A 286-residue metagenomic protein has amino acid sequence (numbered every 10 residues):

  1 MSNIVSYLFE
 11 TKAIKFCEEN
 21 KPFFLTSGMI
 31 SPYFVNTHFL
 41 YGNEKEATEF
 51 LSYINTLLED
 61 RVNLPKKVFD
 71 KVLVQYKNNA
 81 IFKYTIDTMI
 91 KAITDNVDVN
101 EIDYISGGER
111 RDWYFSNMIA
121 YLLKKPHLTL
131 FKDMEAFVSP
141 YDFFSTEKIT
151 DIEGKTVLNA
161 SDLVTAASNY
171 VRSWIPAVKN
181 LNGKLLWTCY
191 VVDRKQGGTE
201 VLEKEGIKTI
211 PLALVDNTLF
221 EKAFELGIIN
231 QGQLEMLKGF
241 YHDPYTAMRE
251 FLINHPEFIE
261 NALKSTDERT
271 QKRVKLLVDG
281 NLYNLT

Functional and structural regions predicted by a protein language model:
M1-S161, T165-T286: PRPP-associated nucleotide enzymes
